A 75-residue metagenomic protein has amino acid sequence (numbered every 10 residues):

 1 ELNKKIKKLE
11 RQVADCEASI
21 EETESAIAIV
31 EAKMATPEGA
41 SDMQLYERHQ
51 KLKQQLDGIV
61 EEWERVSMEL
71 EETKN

Functional and structural regions predicted by a protein language model:
E1-N75: Charged, heptad-repeat coiled-coil alpha-helices that serve as long linker/dimerization "arms" in large NTP-dependent
